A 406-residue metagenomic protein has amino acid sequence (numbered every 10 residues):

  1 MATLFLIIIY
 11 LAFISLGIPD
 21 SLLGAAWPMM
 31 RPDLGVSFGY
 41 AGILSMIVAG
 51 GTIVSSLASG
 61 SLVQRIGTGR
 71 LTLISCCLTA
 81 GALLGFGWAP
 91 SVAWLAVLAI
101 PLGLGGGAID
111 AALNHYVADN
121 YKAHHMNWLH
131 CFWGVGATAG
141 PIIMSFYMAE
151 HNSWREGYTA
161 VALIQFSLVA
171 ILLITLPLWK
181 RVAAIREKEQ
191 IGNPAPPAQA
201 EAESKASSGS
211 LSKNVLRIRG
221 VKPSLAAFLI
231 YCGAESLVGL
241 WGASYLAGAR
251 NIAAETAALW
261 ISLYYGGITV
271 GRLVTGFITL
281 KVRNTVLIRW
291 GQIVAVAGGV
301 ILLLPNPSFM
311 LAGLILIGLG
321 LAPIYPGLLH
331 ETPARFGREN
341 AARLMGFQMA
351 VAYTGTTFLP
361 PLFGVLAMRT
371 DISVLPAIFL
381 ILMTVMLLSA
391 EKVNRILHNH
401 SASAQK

Functional and structural regions predicted by a protein language model:
L23-G24, R219-S262, G266-V270: Extracytoplasmic gate region of multi-pass secondary transporters
M30-R31, L62-V63, I143-N152, L246-A247 (+2 more regions): Interfacial helix-cap and linker-helix signal at transmembrane-aqueous boundaries of multi-pass secondary transporters
G35, G67, W88-A93, N251 (+2 more regions): Helix-breaking motifs and short loop linkers at transmembrane-helix boundaries and internal kinks in secondary membrane
V54-A93: Conserved MFS/SLC helix-loop-helix module at the cytosolic interface between two early adjacent transmembrane helices
S55-T68, G271-R283, A367-M368: Helix-to-loop junctions at the C-terminal end of transmembrane segments in multipass secondary transporters
L98-F132: Cytoplasmic helix-loop-helix junction between adjacent transmembrane helices in 12-TM secondary transporters
E156-P177, P376-K392: Symmetry-related core transmembrane helices of the 12-TM Major Facilitator Superfamily/SLC fold
R335-I372: A late C-terminal transmembrane helix in Major Facilitator Superfamily
